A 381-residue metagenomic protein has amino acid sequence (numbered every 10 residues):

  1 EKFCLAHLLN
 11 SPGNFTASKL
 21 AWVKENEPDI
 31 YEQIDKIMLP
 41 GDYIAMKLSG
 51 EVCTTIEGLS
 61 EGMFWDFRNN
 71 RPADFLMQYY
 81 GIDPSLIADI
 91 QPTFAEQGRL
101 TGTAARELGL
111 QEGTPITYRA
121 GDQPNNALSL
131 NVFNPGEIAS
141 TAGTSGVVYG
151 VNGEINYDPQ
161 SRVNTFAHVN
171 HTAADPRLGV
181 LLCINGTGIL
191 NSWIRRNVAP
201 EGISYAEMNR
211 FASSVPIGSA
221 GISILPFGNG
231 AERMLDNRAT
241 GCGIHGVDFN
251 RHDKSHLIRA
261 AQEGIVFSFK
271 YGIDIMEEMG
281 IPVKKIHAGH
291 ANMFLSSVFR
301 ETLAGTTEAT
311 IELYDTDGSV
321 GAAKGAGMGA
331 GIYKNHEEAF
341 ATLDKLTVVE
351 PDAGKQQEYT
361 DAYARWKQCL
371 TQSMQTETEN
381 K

Functional and structural regions predicted by a protein language model:
E1-N10, F15-C53, G58, M63-G81 (+2 more regions): Active-site core segments that coordinate phosphate-bearing ligands/cofactors across diverse enzyme families
D66-R68, T93-Q97: Short beta-strand to alpha-helix junction loop
Y80-A95: A conserved helix-loop-beta module that forms one wall/lid of the active-site cleft in ATP-utilizing catalytic domains
